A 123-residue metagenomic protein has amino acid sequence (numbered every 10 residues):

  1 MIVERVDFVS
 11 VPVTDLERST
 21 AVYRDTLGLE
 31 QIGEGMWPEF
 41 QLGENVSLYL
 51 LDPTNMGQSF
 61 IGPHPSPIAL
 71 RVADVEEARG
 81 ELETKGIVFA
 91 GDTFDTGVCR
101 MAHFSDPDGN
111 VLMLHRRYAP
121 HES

Functional and structural regions predicted by a protein language model:
M1-I2, R79-S123: Vicinal oxygen chelate
M1-R18, S66-L70, Y118-S123: N-terminal beta-strand motif that seeds the catalytic metal site of vicinal oxygen chelate
D15-L29: Amphipathic alpha-helical segments
V22, E76-E81: Short amphipathic alpha-helices within nucleic acid-binding modules
G28-E34, F89-T93: Short secondary-structure junctions
E30-P63, V111-R117: Conserved short beta-strand elements that form part of the metal-binding/catalytic scaffold of enzyme active sites
E39, S47, A69, M101-H103: Short hydrophobic/aromatic beta-strand element in the GNAT-like acyltransferase core that lines or flanks the acyl-donor
